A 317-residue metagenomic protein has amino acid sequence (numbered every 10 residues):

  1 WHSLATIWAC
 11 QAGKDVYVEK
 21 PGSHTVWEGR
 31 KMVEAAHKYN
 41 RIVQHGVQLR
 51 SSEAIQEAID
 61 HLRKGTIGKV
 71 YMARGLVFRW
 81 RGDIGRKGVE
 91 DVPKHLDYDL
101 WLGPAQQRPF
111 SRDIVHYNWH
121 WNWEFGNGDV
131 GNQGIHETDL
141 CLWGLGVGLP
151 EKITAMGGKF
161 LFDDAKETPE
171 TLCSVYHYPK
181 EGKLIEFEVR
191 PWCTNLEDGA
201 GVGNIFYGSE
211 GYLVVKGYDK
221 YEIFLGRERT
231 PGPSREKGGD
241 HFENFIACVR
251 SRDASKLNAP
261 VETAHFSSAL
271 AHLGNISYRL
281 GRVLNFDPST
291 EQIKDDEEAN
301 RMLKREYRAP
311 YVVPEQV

Functional and structural regions predicted by a protein language model:
W1, K20-W27, G46-L49, D113 (+3 more regions): Alpha-helix capping and helix-loop boundary segments enriched in small/acidic/polar residues
W1-H2, G22-H24, G29, Q48-S52 (+3 more regions): Short, solvent-exposed turn/loop segments enriched in Gly/Ser/Thr/Pro and often Arg
S3, I7, Q56, D139: Alpha-helical elements of the RecA-like P-loop NTPase motor core of helicases
S3-S51, G65: Beta-strand-loop-alpha-helix segment that lines the small-molecule cofactor/substrate pocket of alpha/beta enzymes
A35, E57-H61: Active-site Tyr-X1-5-Lys
V43-G46, L62, R74-G75, G85: Alpha/beta-hydrolase
E57, K69, R74-K220, F224-V317: Contiguous beta-strand/loop segments that form the cofactor/metal-binding neighborhood of enzyme cores
H61-K64, L140: A generic secondary-structure signal
